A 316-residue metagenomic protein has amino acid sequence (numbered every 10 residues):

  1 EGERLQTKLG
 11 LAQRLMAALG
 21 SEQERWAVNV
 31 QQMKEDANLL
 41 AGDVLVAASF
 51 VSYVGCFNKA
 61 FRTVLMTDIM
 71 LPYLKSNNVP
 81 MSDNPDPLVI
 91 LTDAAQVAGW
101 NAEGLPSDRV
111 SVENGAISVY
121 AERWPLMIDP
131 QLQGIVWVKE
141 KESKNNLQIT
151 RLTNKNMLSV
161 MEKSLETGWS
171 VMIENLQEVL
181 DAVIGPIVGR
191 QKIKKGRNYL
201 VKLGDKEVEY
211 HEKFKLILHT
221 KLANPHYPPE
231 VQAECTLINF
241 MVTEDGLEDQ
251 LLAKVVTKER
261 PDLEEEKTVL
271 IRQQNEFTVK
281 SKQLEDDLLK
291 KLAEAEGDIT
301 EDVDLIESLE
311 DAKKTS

Functional and structural regions predicted by a protein language model:
E1-S316: Conformational switch/transducer regions in large eukaryotic molecular machines and scaffolds
